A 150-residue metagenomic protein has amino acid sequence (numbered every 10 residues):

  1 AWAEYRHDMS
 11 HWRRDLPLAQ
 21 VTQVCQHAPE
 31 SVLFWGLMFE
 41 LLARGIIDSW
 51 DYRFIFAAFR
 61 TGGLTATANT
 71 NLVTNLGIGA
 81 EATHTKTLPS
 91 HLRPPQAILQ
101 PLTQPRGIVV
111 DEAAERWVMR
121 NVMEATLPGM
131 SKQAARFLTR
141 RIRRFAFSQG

Functional and structural regions predicted by a protein language model:
A1-G150: An acidic/histidine-cluster motif and surrounding catalytic segment that typifies divalent-metal-assisted enzyme active
